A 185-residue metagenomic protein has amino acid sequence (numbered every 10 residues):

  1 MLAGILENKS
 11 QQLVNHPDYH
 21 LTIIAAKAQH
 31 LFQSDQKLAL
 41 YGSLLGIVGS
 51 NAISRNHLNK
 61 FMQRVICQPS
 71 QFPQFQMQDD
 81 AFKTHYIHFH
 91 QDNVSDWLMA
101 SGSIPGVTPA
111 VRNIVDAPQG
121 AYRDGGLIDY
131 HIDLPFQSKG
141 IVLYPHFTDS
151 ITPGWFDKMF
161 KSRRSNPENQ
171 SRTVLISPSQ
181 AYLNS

Functional and structural regions predicted by a protein language model:
M1-S185: Patatin-like phospholipase
